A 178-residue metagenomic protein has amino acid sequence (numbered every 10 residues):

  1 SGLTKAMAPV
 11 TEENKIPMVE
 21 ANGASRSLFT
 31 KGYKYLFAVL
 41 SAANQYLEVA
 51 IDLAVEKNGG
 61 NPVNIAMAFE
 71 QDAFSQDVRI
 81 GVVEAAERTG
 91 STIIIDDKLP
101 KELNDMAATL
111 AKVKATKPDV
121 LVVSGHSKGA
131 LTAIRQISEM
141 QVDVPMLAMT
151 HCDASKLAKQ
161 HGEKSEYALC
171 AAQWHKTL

Functional and structural regions predicted by a protein language model:
S1-D96, P145-C170: Extracytoplasmic ligand/sensor domains, especially the bilobed periplasmic-binding protein
G2-E12, D119-M140: Hydrophobic alpha-helical
I51, A107-L110, L131-I134: Short hydrophobic/charged patches on amphipathic alpha-helices used for structural packing and interfaces
V55-K57, N104-K117: Short, well-structured alpha-helical segments in soluble
G59, A115, E139-M140, G162: Alpha-helix termination/capping residues and helix-transition junctions
P62, K117-D119, V142: Short, high-confidence coil segments that cap the C-terminus of an alpha-helix and link into the following beta-strand
I95-D105: Short beta->alpha junction loops
K176-L178: Short, solvent-exposed loop/beta-turn-alpha elements that line the ligand-binding surface or hinge of extracytoplasmic
